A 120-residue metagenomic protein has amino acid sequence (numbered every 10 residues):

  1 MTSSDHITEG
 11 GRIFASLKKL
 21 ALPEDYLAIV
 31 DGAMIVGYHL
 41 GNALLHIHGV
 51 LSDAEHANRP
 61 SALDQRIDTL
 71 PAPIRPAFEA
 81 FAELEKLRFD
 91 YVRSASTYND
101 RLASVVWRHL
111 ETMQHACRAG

Functional and structural regions predicted by a protein language model:
M1-G120: Terminal alpha-helical segments
